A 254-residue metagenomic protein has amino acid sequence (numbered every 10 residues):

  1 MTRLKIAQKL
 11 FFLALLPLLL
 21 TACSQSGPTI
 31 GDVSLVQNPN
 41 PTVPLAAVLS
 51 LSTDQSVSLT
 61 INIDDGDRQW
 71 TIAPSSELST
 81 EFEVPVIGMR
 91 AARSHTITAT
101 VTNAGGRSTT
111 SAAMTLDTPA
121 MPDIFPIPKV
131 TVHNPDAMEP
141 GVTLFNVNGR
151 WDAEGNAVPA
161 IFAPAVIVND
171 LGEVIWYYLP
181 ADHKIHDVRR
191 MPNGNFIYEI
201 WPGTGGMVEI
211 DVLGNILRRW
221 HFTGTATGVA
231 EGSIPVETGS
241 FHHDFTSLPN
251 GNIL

Functional and structural regions predicted by a protein language model:
T2-F12: Bacterial N-terminal signal peptides that target proteins for export
L20-A22: C-terminal motif of bacterial Sec signal peptides marking the signal peptidase cleavage site
S24-T29: Bacterial lipoprotein signal-peptidase II cleavage site
G31-V33, Q37-V48, S56-V57, S94 (+1 more regions): Histidine-/acidic-rich catalytic cores in large beta-rich domains
N62-W70, A104: Change "in extracellular beta-sheet-rich domains … of secreted and cell-surface proteins" to "in beta-sheet-rich domains
A73-S79: Short beta-strand segments within Ig-like beta-sandwich modules, predominantly Fibronectin type-III
T80-P85: Short S/T/G- and acidic-enriched coil/turn segments that sit immediately N-terminal to beta-strands in beta-sandwich
V86-A91: Short, flexible loop/turn segments at beta-strand junctions in immunoglobulin-like and fibronectin type III
